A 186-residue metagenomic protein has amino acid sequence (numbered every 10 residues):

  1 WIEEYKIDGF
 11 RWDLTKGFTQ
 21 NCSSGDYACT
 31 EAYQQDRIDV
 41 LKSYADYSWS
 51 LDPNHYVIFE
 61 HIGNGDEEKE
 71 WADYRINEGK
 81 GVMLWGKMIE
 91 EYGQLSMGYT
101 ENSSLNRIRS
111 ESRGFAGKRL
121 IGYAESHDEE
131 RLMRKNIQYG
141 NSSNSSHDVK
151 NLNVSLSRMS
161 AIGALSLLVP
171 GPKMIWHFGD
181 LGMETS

Functional and structural regions predicted by a protein language model:
W1-D26: Active-site groove signature of glycoside hydrolases
K6, D36-E184: Conserved alpha/beta catalytic core and glycan-binding cleft of carbohydrate-active enzymes
F18-L41: Outer-membrane beta-barrel proteins
